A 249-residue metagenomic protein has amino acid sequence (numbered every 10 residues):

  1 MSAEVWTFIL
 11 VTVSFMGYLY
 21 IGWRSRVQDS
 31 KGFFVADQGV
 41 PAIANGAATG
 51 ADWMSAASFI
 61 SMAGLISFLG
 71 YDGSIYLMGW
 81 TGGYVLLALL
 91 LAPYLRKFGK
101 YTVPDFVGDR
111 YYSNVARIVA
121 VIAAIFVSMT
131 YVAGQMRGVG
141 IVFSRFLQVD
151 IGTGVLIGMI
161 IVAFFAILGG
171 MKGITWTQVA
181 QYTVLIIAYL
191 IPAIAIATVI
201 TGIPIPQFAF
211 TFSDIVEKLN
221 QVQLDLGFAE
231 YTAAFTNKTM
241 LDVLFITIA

Functional and structural regions predicted by a protein language model:
M1-F59, A166-G169, P192: Membrane-interface "cap" regions at the ends of multi-pass membrane proteins
S2, D37-V40, A44, S61-I75 (+2 more regions): Loop-to-helix junctions at membrane interfaces in multi-pass transport proteins
A3, T7-S14, A44, Y76 (+4 more regions): Hydrophobic alpha-helical transmembrane segments of polytopic
V13, G17, S58, G83-L90 (+4 more regions): Membrane-embedded alpha-helical core segments of multi-pass
L19, G50, S74-G169, Q221 (+1 more regions): Helix-loop-helix module between adjacent transmembrane segments
W23-S30, A92, R96-Y101, F143 (+2 more regions): Transmembrane helix-loop junctions in multipass membrane proteins, especially transporters and channels
R26-V27, A56-F59, A63, A88 (+4 more regions): Alpha-helical transmembrane segments of polytopic integral membrane proteins, especially the permease/helical cores
